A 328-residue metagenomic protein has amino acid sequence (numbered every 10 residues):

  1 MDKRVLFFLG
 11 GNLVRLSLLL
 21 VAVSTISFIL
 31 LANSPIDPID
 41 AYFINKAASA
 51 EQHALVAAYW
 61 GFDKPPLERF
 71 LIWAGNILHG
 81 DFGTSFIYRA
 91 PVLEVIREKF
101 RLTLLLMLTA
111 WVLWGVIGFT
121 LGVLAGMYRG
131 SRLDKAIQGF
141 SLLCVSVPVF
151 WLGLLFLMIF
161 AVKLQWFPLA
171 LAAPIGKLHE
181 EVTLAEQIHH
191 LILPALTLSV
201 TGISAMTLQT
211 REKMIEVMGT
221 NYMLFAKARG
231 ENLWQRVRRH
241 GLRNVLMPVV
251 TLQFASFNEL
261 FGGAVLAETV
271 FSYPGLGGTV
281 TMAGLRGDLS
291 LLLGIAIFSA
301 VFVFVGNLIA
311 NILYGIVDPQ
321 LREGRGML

Functional and structural regions predicted by a protein language model:
K3-F7, L20, I96, F100-L133 (+2 more regions): Alpha-helical transmembrane segments of integral membrane proteins, especially multi-pass inner/plasma-membrane
G10-L19: N-terminal signal-anchor/signal peptide hydrophobic helix marking the start of the first transmembrane segment
L16, A47, L142, M158 (+3 more regions): Residue-level recognition of pore/gate-forming positions within transmembrane alpha-helices of multi-pass
L20-E68, L164-A185: Hydrophobic alpha-helical transmembrane segments of membrane transport/permease proteins and related membrane-embedded
I26-S34, G75, F140-A170, T197-T201: Membrane-water interface segments at the C-terminal ends of transmembrane alpha-helices in multi-pass inner-membrane
A48-H79, F271-A283: Short hydrophobic, aromatic-rich alpha-helical segments embedded in or entering the lipid bilayer of multi-pass
A58-K64, G83-V92, A173-L191, G284-S290: Membrane-interfacial helix-loop-helix junctions in multi-pass membrane proteins
L71-T109: Individual transmembrane alpha-helix segments
